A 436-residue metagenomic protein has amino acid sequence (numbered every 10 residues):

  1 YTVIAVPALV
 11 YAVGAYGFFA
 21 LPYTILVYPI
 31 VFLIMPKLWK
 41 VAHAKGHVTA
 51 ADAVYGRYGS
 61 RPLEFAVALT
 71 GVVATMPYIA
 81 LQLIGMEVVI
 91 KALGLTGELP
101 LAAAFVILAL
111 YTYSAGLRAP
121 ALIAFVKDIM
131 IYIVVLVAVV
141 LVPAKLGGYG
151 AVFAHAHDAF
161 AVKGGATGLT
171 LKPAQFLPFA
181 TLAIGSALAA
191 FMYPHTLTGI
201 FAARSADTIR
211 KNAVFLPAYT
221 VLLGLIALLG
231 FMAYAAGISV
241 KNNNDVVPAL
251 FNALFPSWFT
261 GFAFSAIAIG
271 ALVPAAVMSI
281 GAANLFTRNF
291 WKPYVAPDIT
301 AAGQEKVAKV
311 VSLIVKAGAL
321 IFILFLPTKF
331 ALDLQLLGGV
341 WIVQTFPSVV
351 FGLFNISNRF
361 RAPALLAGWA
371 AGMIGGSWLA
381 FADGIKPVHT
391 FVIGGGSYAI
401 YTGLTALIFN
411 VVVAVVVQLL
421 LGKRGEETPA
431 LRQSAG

Functional and structural regions predicted by a protein language model:
Y1-G436: Membrane-embedded helix-loop-helix hairpins and adjacent transmembrane boundary segments in multi-pass transporters
